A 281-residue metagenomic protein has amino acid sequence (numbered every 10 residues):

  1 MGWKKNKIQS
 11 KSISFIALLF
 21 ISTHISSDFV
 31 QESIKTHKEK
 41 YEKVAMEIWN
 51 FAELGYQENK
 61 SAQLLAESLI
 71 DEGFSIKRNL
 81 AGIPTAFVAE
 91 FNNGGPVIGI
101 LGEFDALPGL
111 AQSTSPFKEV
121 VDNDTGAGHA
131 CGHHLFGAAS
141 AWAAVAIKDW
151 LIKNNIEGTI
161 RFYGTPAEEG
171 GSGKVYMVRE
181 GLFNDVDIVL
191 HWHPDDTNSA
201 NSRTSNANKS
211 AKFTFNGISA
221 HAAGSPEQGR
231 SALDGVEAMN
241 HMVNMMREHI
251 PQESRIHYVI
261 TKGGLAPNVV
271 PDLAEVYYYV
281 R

Functional and structural regions predicted by a protein language model:
M1-I8: N-terminal secretory signal peptides that target proteins for export/translocation
S10-I16: Sec-dependent N-terminal signal peptides
I21-S22: N-terminal signal peptide c-region/cleavage motif recognized by signal peptidases
S26-H129, A138-G158: Acidic/His- and Gly-rich active-site-bordering loop/insert found across diverse amide/peptide-bond hydrolases
I48, M177, Y278: Residue-level signal for inorganic ion chemistry
N79, G102-F104, G164-A167, W192-P194 (+1 more regions): Active-site-proximal beta-strand/loop segments in catalytic clefts of secreted hydrolases
K118-G128, H134-L135, L151-L273: Histidine/acidic-residue-rich, glycine-tolerant segments that coordinate divalent metal ions
